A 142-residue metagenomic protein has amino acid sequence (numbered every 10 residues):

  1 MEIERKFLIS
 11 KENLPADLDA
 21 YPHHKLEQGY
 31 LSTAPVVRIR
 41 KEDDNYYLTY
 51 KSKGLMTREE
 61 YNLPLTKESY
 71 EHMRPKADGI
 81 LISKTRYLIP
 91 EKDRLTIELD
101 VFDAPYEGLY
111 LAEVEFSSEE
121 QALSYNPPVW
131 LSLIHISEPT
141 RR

Functional and structural regions predicted by a protein language model:
M1-P15: Polar/acidic, low-complexity leader/linker segments enriched in S/T/G and N/D
L8-S10, T66, E115-S117: Solvent-exposed residues in well-ordered beta-strands and their adjoining turns, especially edge/terminal strands
N13-L18, E71, E120-N126: Short, conserved charged micro-motifs
L18-Q28, P128-W130: Short Gly/aromatic-enriched secondary-structure transition segments
E27-P64, F102-A104, L111-E115: Polyanion/phosphate-binding surface patch
D78-P105: Phosphate/anion-contacting hairpin/loop surfaces
E107-E113, E120-W130: Short conserved catalytic/interaction loops centered on acidic-Pro-aromatic/His motifs
S132-R142: Residue-level detector of conserved catalytic or cofactor/ligand-binding positions in enzyme active sites
